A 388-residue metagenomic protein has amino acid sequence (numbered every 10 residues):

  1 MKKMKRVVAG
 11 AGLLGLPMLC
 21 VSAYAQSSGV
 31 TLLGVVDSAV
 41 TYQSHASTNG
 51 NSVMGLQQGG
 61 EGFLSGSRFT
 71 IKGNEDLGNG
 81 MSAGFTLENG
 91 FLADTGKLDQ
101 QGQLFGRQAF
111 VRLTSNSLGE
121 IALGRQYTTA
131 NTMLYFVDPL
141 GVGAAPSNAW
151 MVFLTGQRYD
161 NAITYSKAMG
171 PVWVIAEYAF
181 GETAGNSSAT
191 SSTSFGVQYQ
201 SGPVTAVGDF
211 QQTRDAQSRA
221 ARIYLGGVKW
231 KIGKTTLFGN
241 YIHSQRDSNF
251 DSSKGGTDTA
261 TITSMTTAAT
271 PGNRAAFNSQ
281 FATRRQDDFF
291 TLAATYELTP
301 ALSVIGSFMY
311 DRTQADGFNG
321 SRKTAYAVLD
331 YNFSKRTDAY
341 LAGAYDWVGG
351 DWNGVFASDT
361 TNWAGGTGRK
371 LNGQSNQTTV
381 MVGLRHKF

Functional and structural regions predicted by a protein language model:
Q26-Y42, G55-T183, Q198-T205, A344-V348: Outer membrane beta-barrel
S28-G34, E75, N79-A83, S117-I121 (+10 more regions): Outer-envelope beta-barrel architecture signal
T41-S47, L92-G96, A130, A179-G185 (+6 more regions): Sequence/structural signature of outer-membrane beta-barrel proteins
V53-Q57, K97, A149-W150, G181-E182 (+4 more regions): Extracellular loop and loop/strand-boundary signature of outer-membrane beta-barrel proteins
Q57, G62-S67, L104-R107, Q157-N161 (+6 more regions): Residues that define the transmembrane beta-barrel architecture of outer-membrane proteins
T70-K72, F110-L113, T164-S166, G196-Q198 (+4 more regions): Outer-membrane beta-barrel architecture
F195-Y326, Y331: Detector for outer-membrane/organellar transmembrane beta-barrel domains, recognizing the amphipathic beta-strand
F333, N372-F388: Outer-membrane beta-barrel "beta-signal"
